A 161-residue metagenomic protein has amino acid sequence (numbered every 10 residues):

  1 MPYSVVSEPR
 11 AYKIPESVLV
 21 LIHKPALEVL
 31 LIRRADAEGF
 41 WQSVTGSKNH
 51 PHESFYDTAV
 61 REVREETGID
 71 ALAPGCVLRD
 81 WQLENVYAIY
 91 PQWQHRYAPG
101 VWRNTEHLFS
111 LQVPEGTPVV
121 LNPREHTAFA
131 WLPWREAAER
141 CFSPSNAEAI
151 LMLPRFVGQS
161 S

Functional and structural regions predicted by a protein language model:
M1-L21, A98: Acidic, metal-coordinating catalytic segment for phosphate/diphosphate chemistry, firing primarily on the Nudix
E16-V18, L27, E106-H107, T127: Change "...and in nucleic-acid phosphodiester-cleaving endonucleases..." to "...and in nucleic-acid processing enzymes
K24: Short, acidic, Ser/Thr-enriched surface-loop or helix-capping motifs
L27-L72: Conserved Nudix-box catalytic region and its N-terminal flanking loop in Nudix hydrolases and closely related
Q42, R103, W131: Short aromatic/basic micro-patch
D70-L83: A short coil-to-beta-strand element that immediately follows conserved catalytic motifs
Q82-P118: Active-site-adjacent beta-strand/loop module that shapes the phosphate/pyrophosphate-binding cleft
H107-I150: NUDIX/MutT-family hydrolases
